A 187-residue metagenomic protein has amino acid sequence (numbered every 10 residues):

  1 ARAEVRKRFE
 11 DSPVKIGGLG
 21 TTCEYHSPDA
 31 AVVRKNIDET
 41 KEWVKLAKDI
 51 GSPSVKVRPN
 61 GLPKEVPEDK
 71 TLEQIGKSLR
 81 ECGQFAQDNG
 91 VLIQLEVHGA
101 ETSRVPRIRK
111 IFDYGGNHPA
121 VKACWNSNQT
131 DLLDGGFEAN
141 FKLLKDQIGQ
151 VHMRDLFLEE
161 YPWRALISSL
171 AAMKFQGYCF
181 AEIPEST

Functional and structural regions predicted by a protein language model:
R2-A123, T130, D134: Active-site acidic/histidine proton-transfer and metal-coordination neighborhood in alpha/beta enzyme cores
T102-T187: Histidine-acidic metal/acid-base catalytic patches
